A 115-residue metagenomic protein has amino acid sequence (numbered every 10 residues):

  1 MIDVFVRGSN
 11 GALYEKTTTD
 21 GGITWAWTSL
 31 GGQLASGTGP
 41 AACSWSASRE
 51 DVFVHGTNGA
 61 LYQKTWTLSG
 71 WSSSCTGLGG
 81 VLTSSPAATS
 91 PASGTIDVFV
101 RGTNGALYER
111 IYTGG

Functional and structural regions predicted by a protein language model:
M1-G115: A structural motif
